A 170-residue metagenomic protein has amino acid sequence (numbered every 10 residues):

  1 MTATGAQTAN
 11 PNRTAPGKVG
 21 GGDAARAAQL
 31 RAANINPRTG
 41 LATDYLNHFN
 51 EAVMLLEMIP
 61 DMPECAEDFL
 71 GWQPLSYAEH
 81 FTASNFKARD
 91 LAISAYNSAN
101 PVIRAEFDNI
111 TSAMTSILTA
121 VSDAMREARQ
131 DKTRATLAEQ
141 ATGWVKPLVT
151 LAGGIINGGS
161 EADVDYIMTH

Functional and structural regions predicted by a protein language model:
M1-P16: N-terminal acidic, proline/glycine-rich, low-complexity intrinsically disordered segments
G20-D165: Signal-transmission coiled-coils
Y166-H170: Acidic/polar low-complexity scaffolding segments in large eukaryotic proteins
